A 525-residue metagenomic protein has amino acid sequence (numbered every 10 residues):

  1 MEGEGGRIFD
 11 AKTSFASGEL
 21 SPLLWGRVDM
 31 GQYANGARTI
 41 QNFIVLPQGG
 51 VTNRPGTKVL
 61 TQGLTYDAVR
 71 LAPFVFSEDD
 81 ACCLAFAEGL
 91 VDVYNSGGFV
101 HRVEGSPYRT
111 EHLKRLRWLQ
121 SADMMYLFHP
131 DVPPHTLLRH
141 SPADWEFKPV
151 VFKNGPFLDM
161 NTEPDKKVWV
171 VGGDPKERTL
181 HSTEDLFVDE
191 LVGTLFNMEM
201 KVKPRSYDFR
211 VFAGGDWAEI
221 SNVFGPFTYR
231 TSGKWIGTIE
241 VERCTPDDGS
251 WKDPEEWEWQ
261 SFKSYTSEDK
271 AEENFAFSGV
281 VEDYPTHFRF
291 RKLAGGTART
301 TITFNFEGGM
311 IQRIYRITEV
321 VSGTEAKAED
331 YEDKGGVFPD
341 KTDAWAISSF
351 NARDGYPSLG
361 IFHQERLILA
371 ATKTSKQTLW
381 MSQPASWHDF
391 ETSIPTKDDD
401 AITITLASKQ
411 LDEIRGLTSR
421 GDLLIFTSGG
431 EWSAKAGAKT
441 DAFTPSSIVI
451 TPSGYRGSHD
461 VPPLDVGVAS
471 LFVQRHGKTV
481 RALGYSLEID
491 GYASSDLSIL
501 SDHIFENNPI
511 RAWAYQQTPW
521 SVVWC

Functional and structural regions predicted by a protein language model:
M1-V100, T136-E177, V202-D208, K234 (+5 more regions): N-terminal beta-propeller domains
N42, N95, E319, Y515-Q516 (+1 more regions): Acidic/polar residues at beta-strand termini and the immediately following turn/coil
F76-S77, G295, T518: Short strand-connecting beta-turns/loops that link adjacent beta-strands
D80-A81, D123, W520-V523: Structural hallmark of WD40 beta-propellers
C82-C83, C244, C525: Generic recognition of cysteine residues
E88-R117, A122-Y126, V132-T136, S141-D144 (+7 more regions): Polar, enzyme-active/binding microenvironments
L113-W118, R366, S408-C525: Beta-sheet-dominated scaffold domains
Y126-P130, L367, V468: Structured, non-catalytic alpha/beta "coupling" segments that mediate domain-domain communication and provide generic
